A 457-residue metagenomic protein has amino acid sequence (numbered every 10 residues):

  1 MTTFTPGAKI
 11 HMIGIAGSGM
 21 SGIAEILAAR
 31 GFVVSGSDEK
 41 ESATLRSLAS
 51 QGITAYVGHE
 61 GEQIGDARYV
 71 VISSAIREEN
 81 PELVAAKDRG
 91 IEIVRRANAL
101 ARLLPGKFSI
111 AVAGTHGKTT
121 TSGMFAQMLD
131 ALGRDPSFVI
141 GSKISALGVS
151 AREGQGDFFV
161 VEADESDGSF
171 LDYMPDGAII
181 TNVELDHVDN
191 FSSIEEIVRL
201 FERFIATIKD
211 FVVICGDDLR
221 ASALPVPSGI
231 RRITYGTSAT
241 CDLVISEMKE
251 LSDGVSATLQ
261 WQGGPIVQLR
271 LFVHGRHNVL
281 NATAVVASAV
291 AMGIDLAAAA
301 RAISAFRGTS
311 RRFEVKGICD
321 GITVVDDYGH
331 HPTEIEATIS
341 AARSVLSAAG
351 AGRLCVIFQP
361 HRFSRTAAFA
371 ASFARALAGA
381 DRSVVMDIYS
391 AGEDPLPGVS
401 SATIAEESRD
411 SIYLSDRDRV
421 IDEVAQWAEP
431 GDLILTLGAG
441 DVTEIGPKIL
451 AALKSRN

Functional and structural regions predicted by a protein language model:
M1-T54, D66, V70, I91 (+6 more regions): ATP-dependent carboxylate-amine ligase
H11-M12, I26, R96-K143: Walker A (P-loop) phosphate-binding motif
G14, S73, A111-A113, V139-I140 (+4 more regions): Short beta-strand segments
V33-D38, S137-V139, V160, T234: Short beta-strand "acidic-cap" motif of Rossmann-like dinucleotide-binding folds
L45-A49, Y56, E62-I72, I76-R95 (+7 more regions): Acidic, Mg2+-coordinating active-site environments of NTP-dependent enzymes
A75-R77, G117-K118, E165-G168, E184-D186 (+5 more regions): Short glycine-rich anion-binding loops that position phosphate/pyrophosphate groups of nucleotides and phosphorylated
R152-Q155: Conserved motor-coupling elements within RecA-like helicase/translocase cores
F158-S166, V324-G329: Switch II (G3) loop of P-loop NTPases
